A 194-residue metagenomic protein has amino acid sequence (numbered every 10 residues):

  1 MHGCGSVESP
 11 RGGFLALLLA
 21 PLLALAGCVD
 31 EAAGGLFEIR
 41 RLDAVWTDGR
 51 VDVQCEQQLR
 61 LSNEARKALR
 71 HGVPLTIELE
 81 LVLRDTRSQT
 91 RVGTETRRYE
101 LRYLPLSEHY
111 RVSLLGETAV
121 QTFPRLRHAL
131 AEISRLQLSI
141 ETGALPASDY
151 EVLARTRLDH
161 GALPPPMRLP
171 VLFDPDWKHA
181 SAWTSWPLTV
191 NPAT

Functional and structural regions predicted by a protein language model:
M1-P10: N-terminal secretory signal peptides that target proteins for export/translocation
G13-A26: Bacterial N-terminal signal peptides
V29-E31: Bacterial signal peptide processing site
A33-A44: N-terminal edge beta-strand
D43-D52, N63-V73, S88-R91, G143-L145: Short, solvent-exposed beta-strand/turn "edge" segments of beta-rich domains on protein surfaces
A65-R135: Structured domain cores in non-transmembrane regions
A144-T194: Glycine-rich, aromatic-bearing surface loops/beta-hairpins
